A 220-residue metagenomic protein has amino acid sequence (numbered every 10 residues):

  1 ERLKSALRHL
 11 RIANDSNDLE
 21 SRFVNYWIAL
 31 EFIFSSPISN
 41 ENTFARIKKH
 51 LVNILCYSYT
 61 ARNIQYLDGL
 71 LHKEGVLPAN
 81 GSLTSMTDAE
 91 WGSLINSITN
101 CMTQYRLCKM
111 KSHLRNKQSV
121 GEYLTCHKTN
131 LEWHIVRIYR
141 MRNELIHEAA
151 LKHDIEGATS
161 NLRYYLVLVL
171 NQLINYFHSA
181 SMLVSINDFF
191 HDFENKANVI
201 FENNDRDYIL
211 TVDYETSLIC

Functional and structural regions predicted by a protein language model:
E1-C220: Amphipathic, oligomerization/interface secondary-structure segments
